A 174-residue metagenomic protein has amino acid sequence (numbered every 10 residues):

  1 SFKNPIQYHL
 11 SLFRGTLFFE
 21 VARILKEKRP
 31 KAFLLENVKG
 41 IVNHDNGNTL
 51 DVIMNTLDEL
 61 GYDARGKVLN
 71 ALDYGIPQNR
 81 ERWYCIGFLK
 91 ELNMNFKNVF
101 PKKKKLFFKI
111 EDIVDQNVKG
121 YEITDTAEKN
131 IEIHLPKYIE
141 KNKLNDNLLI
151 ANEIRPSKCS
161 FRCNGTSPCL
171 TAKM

Functional and structural regions predicted by a protein language model:
F2-C169: Class I S-adenosyl-L-methionine
A172-K173: Short, conserved beta-strand element in jelly-roll/cupin
